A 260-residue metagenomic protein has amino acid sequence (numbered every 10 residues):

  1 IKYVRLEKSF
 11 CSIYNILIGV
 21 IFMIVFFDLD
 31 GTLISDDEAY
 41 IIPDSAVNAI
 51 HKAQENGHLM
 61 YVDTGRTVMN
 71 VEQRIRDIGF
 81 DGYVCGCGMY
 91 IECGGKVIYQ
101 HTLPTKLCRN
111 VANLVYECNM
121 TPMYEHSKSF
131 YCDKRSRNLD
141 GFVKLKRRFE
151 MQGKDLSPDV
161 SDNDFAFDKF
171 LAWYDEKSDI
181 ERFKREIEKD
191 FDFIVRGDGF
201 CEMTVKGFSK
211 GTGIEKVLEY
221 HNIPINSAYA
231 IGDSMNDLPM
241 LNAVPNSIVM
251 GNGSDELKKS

Functional and structural regions predicted by a protein language model:
I1-F22: Short, Lys/Arg-enriched N-terminal segments with co-localized hydrophobic residues within the first ~10-30 amino acids
M23-E38: Asp-based phosphoryl-transfer active-site loop
A39-H58, Q100-L107, F208-E219, N226-S227 (+1 more regions): Short, acidic loop-to-helix structural element flanking the phosphoryl-transfer center in phosphate-processing enzymes
D44-D140: Active-site phosphate-binding/coordination module
Y61, V84, Y229-I231, I248: Hydrophobic/aromatic beta-strand patches that form the interior of the parallel beta-sheet core in alpha/beta enzyme
V71-I75, F183, L257: Hydrophobic packing residues within well-ordered alpha-helices of enzyme cores
L114, C118-M120, E125-M240, N252: Conserved acidic, metal-coordinating active-site core of Asp-based, Mg2+-dependent phosphoryl-transfer enzymes
A243, S247-S260: Asp-based, Mg2+/Mn2+-dependent phosphohydrolase catalytic module
